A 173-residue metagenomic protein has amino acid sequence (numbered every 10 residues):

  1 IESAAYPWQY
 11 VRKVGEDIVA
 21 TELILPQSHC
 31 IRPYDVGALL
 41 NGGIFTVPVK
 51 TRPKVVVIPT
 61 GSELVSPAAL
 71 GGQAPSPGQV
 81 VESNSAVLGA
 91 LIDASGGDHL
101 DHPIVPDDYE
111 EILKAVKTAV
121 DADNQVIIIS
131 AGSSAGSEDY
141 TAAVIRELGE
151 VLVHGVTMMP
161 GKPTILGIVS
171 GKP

Functional and structural regions predicted by a protein language model:
I1-D101, T118: Short, glycine/charged-enriched hinge/interface segments at domain edges or termini
S62, S85, G89-A90, A94-P173: Short glycine/threonine-rich loop/turn motifs
